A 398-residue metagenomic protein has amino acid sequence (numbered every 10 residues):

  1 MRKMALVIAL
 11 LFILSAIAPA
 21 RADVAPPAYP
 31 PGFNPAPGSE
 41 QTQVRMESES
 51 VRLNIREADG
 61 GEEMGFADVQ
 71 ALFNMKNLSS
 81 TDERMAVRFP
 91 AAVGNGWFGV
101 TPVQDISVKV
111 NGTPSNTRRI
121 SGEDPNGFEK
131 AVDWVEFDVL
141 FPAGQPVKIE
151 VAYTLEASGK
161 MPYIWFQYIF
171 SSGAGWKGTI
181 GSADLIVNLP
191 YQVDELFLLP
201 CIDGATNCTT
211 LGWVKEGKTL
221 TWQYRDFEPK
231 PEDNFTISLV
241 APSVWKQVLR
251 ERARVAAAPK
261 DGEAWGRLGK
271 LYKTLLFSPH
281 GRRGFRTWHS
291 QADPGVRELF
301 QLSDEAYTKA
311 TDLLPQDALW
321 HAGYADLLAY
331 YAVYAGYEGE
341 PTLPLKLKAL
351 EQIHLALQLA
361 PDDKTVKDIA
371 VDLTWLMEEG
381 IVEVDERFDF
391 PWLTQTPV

Functional and structural regions predicted by a protein language model:
R21-P90: Early extracytoplasmic/domain-onset interaction patches
L78, E83, A92-G94, G99-T101 (+1 more regions): Surface-exposed, acidic/Ser/Thr-rich flexible loop segments
G96-D133, L198-W222: Solvent-exposed beta-strand/loop surfaces of large extracellular or lumenal domains
V255, G269, T274-R297, A325 (+3 more regions): Short coil/turn linking the two alpha-helices of tandem helical-hairpin repeats
A264, W320, T365-V366: TPR alpha-solenoid repeat register
